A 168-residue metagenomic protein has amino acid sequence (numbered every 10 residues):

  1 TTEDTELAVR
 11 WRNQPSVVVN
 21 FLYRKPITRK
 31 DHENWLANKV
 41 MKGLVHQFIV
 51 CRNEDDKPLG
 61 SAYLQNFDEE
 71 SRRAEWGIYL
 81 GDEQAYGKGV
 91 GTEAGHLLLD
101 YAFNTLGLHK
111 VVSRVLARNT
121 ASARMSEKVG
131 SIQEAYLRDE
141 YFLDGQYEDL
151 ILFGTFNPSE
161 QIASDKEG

Functional and structural regions predicted by a protein language model:
T1-L7, W11-Q14, Q47, N53-G168: Acyl-donor (CoA/ACP) binding surface of acyl/acetyltransferases
T2-V9, R29, E33, A37: An amphipathic alpha-helix signature
Q14-V17, P26, M41, P158: Residue-level marker of structural boundaries
S16-L36: Conserved GNAT-fold acetyl-CoA-binding loop/helix
I27-K30, K39-M41, L80-G81: Juxtamembrane/interface motifs at transmembrane-helix termini
A37-I49: A short helix-loop-beta-strand connector motif used in the catalytic cores of GNAT acetyltransferases and, in some
